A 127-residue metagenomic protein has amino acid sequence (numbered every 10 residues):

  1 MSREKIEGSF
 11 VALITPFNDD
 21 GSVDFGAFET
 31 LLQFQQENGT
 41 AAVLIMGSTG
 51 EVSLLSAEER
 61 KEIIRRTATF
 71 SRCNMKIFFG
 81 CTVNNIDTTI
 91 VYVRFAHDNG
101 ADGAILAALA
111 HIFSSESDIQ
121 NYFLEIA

Functional and structural regions predicted by a protein language model:
S2-V11, T15-A127: Active-site beta->alpha loop and helix N-cap motifs at the rims of alpha/beta catalytic domains
